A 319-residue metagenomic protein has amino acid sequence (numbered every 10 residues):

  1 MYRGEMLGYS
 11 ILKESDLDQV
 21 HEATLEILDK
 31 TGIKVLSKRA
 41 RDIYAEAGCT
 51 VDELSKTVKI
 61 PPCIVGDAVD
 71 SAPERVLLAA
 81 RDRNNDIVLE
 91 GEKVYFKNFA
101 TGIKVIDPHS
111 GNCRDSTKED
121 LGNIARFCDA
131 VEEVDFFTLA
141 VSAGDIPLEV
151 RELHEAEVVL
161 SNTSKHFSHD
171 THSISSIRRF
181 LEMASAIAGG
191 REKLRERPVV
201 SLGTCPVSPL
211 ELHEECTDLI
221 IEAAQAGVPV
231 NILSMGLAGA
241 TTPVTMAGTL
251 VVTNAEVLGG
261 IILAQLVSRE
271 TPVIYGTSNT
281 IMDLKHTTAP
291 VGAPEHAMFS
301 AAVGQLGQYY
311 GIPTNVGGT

Functional and structural regions predicted by a protein language model:
M1-E192, P198-E214: Metallocofactor- and cofactor-centric catalytic cores in central/energy metabolism, strongly enriched
D115-T319: Helix-rich catalytic cores of soluble enzyme domains
